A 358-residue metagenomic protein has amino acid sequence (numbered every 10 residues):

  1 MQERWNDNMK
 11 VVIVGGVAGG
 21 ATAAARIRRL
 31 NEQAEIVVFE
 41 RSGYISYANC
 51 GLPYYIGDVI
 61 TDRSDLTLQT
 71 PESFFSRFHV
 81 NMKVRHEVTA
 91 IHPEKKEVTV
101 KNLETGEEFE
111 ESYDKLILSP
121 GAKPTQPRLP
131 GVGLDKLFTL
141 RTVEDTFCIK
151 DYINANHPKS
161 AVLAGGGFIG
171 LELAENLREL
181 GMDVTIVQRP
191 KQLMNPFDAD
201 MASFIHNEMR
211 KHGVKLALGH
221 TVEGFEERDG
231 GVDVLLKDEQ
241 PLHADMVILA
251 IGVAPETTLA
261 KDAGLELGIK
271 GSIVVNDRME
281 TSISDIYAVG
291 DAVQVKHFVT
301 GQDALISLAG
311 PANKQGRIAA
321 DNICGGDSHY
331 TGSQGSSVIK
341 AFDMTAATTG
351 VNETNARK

Functional and structural regions predicted by a protein language model:
W5-M9, G16, A292-K358: Mid-to-C-terminal Rossmann-like scaffold of FAD/NAD(P)H-dependent oxidoreductases
W5-R85, A174-F197: Beta1-alpha1 glycine-rich phosphate/pyrophosphate-binding loop at the start of Rossmann-like nucleotide-binding domains
N8-K10, R85, A155-S160, G219: Phosphate-coordination loops involved in phosphoryl transfer and adenosine-cofactor binding
V17-G20, G167-G170, A320: Catalytic nucleophile loop
Q33-E35, R77, K83-E104, E111 (+1 more regions): A Rossmann-like FAD-binding core segment of flavoenzymes
T67, S160-A161, F168-E226, I306-A312 (+1 more regions): Rossmann-like dinucleotide-binding cores of NAD(P)H-dependent redox enzymes
L118-L180, K215, I269, V275-D277: Glycine-rich dinucleotide-binding loop and its adjacent helix/turn
G133-H157, D233, P241-N322: FAD-site-proximal beta/loop scaffold in flavoenzymes
